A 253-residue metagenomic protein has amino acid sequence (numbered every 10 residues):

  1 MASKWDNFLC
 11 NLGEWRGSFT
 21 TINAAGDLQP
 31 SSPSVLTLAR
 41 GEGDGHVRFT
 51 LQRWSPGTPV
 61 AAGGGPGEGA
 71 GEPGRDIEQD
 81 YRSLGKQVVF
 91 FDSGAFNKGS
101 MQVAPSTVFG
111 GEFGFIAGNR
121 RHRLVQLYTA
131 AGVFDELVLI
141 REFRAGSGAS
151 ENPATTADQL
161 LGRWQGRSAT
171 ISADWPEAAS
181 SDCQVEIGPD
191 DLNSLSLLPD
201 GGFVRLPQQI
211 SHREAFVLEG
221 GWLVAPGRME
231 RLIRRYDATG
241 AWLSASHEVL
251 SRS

Functional and structural regions predicted by a protein language model:
K4-W5, L9-G45, R163-L192: Short, solvent-exposed loop/hinge segments that bridge or flank secondary-structure elements
W5-L12, A104-P105, E112-N119, E219-G227: Short, low-complexity cationic-aromatic patches
G13-E14, R48, S93-S100, N119-L124 (+3 more regions): Short, hydrophobic/aromatic-rich segments at coil-to-beta transitions
A24-P30, P59-A62, G69-E72, D76-Q79 (+3 more regions): Extended intrinsically disordered, low-complexity coil regions enriched in Ser, Thr, Gly, Ala and often Pro
P33-R40, V108-F115, V125, L139-F143 (+4 more regions): Hydrophobic/aromatic beta-strand elements that line small-molecule binding cavities or substrate pockets in beta-rich
R53-F109, G188-A225: Contiguous, well-ordered beta-strand patches that form the walls/edges of small beta-barrel/beta-sandwich domains
A117-R120, Q126-S172: Surface-exposed beta-loop interaction hotspot
T155-Q165, A169-S253: Extended, charged low-complexity segments that frequently continue into or abut oligomerization scaffolds
